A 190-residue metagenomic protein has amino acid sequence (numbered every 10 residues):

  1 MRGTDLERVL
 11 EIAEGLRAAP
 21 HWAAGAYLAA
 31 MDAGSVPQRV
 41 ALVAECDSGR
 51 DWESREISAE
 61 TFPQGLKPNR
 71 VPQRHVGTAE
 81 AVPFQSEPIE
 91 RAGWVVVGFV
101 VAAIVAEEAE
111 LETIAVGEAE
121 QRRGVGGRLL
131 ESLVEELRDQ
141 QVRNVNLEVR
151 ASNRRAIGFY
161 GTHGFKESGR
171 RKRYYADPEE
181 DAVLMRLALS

Functional and structural regions predicted by a protein language model:
G3-F62, P68, R74, A81-R123 (+2 more regions): Acetyl-CoA-dependent GNAT
A106-E108, N144, A182: A generic structural signal for beta-strand entry/edge sites
T113-A115, N146-E148, L184-R186: Short aromatic/hydrophobic contact patches that present stacked aromatics for nucleic-acid/ligand binding
G117, Q121, E148-S152, D177: Residue-level recognition of the GNAT/N-acetyltransferase active site
L130, S152-A156, R173-P178: Short glycine/proline-centered loop/turn elements that form peptide/ligand docking sites
N146-E148, G161, K166-A182: Conserved catalytic-core motifs of GNAT/GCN5-like acyltransferases
